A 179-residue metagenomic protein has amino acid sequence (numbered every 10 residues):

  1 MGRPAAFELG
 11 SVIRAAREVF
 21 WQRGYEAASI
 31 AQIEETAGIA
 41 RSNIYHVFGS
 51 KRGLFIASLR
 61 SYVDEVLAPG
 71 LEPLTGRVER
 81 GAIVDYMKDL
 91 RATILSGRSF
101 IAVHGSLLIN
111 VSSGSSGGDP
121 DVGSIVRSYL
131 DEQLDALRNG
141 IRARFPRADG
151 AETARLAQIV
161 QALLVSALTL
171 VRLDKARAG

Functional and structural regions predicted by a protein language model:
M1-A6, R147-A148: N-terminal intrinsically disordered/low-complexity leader segments
S11, A15, V19-S58: Helix-turn-helix
Y45-F48, N110-G118: Short helix-capping/turn signature of helix-turn-helix
A57, L71-H104, L156-V160: Hydrophobic alpha-helical connector segments
R60-V66: Short, basic, alpha-helical segments at the C-terminal edge of helix-turn-helix-like DNA-binding modules
G81-D85, H104, G118-F145, R155: Amphipathic alpha-helical packing segments from all-alpha helical-bundle domains
T93-G97, S113-G118, V160-A178: Amphipathic C-terminal alpha-helical segment
D149-A157: Membrane-interface starts of transmembrane alpha-helices
